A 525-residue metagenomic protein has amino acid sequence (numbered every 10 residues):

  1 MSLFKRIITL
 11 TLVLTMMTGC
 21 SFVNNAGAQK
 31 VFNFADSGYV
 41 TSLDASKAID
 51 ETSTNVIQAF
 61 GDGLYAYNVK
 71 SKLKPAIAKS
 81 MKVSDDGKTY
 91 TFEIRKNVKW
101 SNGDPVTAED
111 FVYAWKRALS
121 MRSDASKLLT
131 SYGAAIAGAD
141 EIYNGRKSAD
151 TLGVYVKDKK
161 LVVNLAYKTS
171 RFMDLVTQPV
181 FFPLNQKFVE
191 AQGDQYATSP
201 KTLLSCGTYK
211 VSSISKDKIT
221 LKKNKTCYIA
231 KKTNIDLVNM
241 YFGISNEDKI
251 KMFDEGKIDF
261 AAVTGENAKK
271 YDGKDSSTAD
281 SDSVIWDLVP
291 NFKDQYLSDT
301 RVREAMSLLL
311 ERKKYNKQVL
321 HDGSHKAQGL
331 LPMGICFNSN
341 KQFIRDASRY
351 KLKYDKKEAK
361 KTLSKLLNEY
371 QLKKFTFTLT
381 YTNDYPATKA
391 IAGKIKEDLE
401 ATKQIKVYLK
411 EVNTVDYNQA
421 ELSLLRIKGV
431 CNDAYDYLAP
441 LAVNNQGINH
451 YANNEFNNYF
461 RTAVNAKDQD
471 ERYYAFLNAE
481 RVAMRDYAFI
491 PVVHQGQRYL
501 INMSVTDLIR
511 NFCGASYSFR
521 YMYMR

Functional and structural regions predicted by a protein language model:
A35-D85, L204: N-terminal lobe/hinge region of extracytoplasmic solute-binding protein
K127-K187: Surface-exposed binding/hinge segments that line and control ligand-binding clefts or catalytic entry sites
V154, K351, Y408-V415, L438-S504 (+1 more regions): Extracytoplasmic/peripheral linker and loop segments enriched in polar/acidic and small residues with frequent Thr/Pro
L165-T233, L237, E247: Gly/Pro-rich hinge or "lid" segments in bacterial periplasmic/extracellular proteins
K216, K360-G429: Ligand/substrate-recognition segments at binding pockets and active sites
D217, K225-K270: Ligand-site clamp/hinge motif
K293, L297-F337, K356, I391 (+1 more regions): Periplasmic-binding protein-like
S324-L366, D384-T388: Structural transition elements
